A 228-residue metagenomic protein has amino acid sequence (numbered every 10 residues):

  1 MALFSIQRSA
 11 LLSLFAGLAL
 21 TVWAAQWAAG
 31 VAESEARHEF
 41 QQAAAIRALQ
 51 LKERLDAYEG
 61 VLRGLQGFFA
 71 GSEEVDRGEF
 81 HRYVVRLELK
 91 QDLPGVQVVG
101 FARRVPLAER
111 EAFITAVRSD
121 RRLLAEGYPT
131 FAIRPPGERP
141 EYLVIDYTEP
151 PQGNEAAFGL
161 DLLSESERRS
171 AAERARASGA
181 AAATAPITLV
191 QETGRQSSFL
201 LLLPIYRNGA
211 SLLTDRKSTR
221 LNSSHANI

Functional and structural regions predicted by a protein language model:
M1, H225-I228: Residue positions that mark polypeptide boundaries
L3-G30: Extreme N-terminal signal-anchor transmembrane helix of membrane signaling/transducer proteins, especially in bacteria
L14-A24, K52-Y58, N154-F158: Short low-complexity stretches enriched in small and charged residues
W27-G60, Q66, A70, E74 (+1 more regions): Juxtamembrane membrane-water interface segments immediately C-terminal to a transmembrane helix
R37-A45, A70-A226: Intrinsically disordered, low-complexity polar/acidic regions
